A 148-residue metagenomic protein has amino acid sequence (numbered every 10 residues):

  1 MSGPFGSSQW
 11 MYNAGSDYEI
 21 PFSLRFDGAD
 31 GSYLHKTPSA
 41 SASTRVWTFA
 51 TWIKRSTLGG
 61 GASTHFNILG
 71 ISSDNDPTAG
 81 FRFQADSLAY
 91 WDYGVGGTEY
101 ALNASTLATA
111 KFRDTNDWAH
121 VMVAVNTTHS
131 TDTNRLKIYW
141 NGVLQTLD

Functional and structural regions predicted by a protein language model:
G3-G28, A50-G59, P77-D148: Extracellular glycan-interaction surfaces
P21-S23, Y33, F66: A residue-level signal for beta-strand positions that form part of recognition/binding surfaces within mature
A29-S41: Surface-exposed ligand/attachment interfaces on beta-rich extracellular proteins
H35-P38, G70, L88-A89: N-terminal non-globular segments
P38-A40, G61, F83: General "foldedness" signal
T44-T48: Extended extracellular/luminal ectodomain segments enriched in beta-structured repeat modules
S63-D74: Short Gly/aromatic-enriched secondary-structure transition segments
